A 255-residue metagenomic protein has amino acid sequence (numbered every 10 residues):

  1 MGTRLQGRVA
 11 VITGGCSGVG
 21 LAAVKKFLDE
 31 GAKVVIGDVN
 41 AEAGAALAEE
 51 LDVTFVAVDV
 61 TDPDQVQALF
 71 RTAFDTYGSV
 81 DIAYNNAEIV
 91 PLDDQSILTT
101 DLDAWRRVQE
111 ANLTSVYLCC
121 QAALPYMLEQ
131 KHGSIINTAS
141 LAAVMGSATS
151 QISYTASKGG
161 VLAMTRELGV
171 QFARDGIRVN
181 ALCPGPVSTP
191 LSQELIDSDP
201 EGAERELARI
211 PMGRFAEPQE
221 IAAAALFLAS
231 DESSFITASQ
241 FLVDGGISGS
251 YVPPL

Functional and structural regions predicted by a protein language model:
G2, D94, L226, T237-L255: Short C-terminal tail/terminal secondary-structure segment of NAD(P)H-dependent dehydrogenase/reductase domains
V9, C16-S17: Conserved glycine-rich cofactor-binding loop
A41-E42, V58-L69, L102, Q219-E220: The beta1-alpha1 cofactor-binding region of Rossmann-like NAD(H)/NADP(H)-dependent oxidoreductases
D94-I97, D101-R106, E206: Substrate-binding pocket helix/loop in short-chain dehydrogenase/reductase
C120, S157, T165: Active-site helix of classical SDR
P125, V170-R174, S234: Alpha-helical segment proximal to the catalytic Tyr-Lys
S140: Residue(s) in the substrate-gating loop at a strand-loop-helix junction that position the organic substrate next
